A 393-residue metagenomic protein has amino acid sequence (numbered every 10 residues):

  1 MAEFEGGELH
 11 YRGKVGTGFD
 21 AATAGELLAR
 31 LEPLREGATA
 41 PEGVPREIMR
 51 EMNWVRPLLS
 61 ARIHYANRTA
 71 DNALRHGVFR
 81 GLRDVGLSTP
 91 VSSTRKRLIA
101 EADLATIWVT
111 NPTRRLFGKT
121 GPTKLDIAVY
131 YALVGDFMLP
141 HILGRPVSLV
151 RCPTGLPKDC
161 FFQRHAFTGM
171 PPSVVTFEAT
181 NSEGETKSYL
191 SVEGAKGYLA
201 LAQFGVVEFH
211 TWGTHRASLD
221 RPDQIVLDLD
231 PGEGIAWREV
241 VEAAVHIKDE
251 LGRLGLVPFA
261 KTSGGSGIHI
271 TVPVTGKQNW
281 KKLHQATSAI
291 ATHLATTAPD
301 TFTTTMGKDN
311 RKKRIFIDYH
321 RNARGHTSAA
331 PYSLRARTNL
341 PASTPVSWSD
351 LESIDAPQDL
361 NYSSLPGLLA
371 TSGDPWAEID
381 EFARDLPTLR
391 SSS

Functional and structural regions predicted by a protein language model:
M1, Y131, L227: Conserved, mostly hydrophobic/aromatic
M1-P33, A73, G77-L82, R238 (+2 more regions): Nucleic-acid 5′ end/cap handling module spanning
H10, R35-E36, R46-V129, L139 (+7 more regions): C-terminal accessory nucleic-acid interaction domains of nucleic acid-metabolism proteins
S148, P153-I225, P231: Basic, low-complexity intrinsically disordered segments
V150-C152, P258-G264, T305-D309: Short beta-strand
Q224-V226, P258-N279, R314-H320: Histidine-centered divalent-metal-coordination microenvironment in nucleic-acid enzymes
E239-E250: Extended, loop-rich substrate-binding clefts of extracytoplasmic carbohydrate-active enzymes
K248-T262: Active-site palm subdomain of RNA-directed nucleic acid polymerases
